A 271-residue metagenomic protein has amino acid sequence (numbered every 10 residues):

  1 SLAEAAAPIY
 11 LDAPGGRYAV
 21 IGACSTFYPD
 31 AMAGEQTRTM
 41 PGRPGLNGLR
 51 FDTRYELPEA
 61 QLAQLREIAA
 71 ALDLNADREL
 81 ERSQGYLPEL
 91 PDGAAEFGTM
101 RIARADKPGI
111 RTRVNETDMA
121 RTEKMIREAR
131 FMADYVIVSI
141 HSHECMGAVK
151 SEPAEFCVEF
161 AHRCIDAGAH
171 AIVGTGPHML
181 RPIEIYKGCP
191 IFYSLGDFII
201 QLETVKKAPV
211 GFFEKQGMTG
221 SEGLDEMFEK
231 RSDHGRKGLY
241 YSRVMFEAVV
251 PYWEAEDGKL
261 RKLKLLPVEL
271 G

Functional and structural regions predicted by a protein language model:
S1-G271: Acidic, metal/ion-coordinating pockets
